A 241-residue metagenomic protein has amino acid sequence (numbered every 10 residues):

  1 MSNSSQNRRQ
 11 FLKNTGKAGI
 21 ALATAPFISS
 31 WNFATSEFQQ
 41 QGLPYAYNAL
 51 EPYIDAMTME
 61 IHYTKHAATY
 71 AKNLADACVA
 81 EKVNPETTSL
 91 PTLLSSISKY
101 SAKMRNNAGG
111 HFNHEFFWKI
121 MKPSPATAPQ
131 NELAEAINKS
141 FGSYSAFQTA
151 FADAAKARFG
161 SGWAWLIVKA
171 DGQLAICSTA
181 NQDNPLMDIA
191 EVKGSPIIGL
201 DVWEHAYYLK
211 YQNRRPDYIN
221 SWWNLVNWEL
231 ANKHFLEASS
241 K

Functional and structural regions predicted by a protein language model:
S2-L22: N-terminal secretory signal peptides and thylakoid transit peptides that target proteins across membranes
F27-I54: C-terminal segment of N-terminal export signals and the immediately downstream linker at the start of the mature
Q40, A67, H111, L166 (+2 more regions): Divalent metal-coordination and catalytic microenvironments
A49-Y53, L94-K99, D188-I189: Acidic/His metal-coordination segments adjacent to aromatic residues that form catalytic metal sites in metalloenzymes
Y53, M57, I61-K65, F141 (+1 more regions): Soluble non-cytosolic domains of exported or imported proteins
K65, A71, D76-E86, L90-P91 (+1 more regions): All-alpha RGS (Regulator of G-protein Signaling) helical domain and cognate RGS-like helical scaffolds
A155-K156, S161-Q212, N220-S221, L225: An amphipathic alpha-helical core segment
P216-K241: N-terminal targeting pre-sequences for secretion and organelle import
